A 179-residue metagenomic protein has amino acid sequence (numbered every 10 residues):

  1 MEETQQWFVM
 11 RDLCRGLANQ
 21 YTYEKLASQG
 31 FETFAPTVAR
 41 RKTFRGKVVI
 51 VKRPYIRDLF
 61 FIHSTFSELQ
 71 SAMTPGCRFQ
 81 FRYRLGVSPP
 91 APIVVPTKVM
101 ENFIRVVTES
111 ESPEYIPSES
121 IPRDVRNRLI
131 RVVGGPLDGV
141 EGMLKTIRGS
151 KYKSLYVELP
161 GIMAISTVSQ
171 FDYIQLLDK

Functional and structural regions predicted by a protein language model:
M1-R126, K145-K151, E158-D178: Acidic-enriched and Gly/Ser
R128-V133, V157: Short conserved beta-strand and strand-loop elements enriched in small hydrophobics with frequent Asp/Gly
V132-E141: Short coil-to-beta-strand transition motifs
V140, K151-K153: A short pocket-lining beta-strand/turn micro-motif at the edge of beta-sheets
